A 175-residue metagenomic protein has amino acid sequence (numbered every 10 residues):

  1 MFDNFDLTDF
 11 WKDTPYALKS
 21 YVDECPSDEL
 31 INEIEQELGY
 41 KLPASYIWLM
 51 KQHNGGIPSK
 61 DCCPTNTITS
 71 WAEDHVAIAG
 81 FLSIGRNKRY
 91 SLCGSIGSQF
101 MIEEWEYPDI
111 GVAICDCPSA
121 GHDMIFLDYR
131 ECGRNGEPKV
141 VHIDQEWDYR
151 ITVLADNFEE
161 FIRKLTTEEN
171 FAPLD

Functional and structural regions predicted by a protein language model:
M1-S119, A172-P173: A surface-exposed partner-binding patch
L38, D116-P118, E131, D144-W147: Short, flexible loop/turn elements at secondary-structure junctions
A120-M124, E146-A155: Short, surface-exposed beta-strand/loop "edge" segments at domain boundaries and coil↔beta transitions
M124-G133: Low-complexity, glycine/alanine/valine/leucine- and proline-rich hydrophobic stretches
G136-D144: Short aromatic-glycine-(Arg/Gly/Cys) micro-motifs in beta-strand/loop hairpins
I151-I162, T166: Compact, glycine/acidic-enriched structural inserts
E168-N170: Acidic, carboxylate-rich catalytic segments that either coordinate divalent cations
